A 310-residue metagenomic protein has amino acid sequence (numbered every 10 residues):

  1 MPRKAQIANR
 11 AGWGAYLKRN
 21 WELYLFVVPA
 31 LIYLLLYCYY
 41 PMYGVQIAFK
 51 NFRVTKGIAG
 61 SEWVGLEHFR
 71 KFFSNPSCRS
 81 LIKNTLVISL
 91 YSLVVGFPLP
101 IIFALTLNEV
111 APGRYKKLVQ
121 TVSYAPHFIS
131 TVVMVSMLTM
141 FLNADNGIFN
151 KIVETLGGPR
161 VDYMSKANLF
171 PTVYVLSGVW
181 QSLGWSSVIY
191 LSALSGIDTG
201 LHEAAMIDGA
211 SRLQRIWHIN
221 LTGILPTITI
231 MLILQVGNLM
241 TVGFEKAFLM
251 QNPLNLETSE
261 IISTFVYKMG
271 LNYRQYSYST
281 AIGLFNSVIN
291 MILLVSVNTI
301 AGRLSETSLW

Functional and structural regions predicted by a protein language model:
M1-L17: Short, Lys/Arg-rich, polar N-terminal cytosolic tail immediately upstream of the first transmembrane signal-anchor
A15-W310: A structural signal for multi-pass alpha-helical bundles of membrane permease subunits that mediate small-molecule
